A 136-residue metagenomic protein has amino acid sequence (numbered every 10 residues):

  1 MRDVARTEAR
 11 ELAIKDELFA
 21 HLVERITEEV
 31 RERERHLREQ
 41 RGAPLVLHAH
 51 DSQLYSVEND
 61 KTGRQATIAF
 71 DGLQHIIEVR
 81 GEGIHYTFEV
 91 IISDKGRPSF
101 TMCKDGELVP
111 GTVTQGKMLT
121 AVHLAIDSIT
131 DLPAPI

Functional and structural regions predicted by a protein language model:
R2-L47: Contiguous, amphipathic alpha-helical segments that mediate oligomerization or scaffolding in large protein assemblies
A49-I136: Intrinsic disorder/low-complexity polar-acidic segments
